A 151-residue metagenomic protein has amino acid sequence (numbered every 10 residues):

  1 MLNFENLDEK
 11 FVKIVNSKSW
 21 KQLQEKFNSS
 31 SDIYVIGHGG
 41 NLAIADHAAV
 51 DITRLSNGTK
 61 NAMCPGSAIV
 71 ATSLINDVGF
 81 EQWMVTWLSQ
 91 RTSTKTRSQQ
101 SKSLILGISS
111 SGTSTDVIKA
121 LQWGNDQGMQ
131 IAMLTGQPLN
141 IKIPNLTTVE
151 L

Functional and structural regions predicted by a protein language model:
M1, E25, T94-T96: Polar low-complexity intrinsically disordered regions
M1-V15: Generic N-terminal amphipathic, Lys/Arg-enriched alpha-helix
N3, N28, S98-S101: A short alpha-helix capping/helix-coil boundary motif
F4, W20-L23, A45: Hydrophobic packing residues in well-ordered alpha-helices of helical domains and bundles
V12-S30: A short, well-structured juxtamembrane/interface segment
I33-Y34, H38-L151: Glycine-rich phosphate-binding loops that contact phosphosugars or nucleotide phosphates
